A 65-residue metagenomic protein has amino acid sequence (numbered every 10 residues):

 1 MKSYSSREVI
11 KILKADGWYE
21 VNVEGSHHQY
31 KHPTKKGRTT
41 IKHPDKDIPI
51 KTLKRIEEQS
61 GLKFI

Functional and structural regions predicted by a protein language model:
M1-E24, K31, K35-I65: Basic nucleic-acid-binding interfaces
